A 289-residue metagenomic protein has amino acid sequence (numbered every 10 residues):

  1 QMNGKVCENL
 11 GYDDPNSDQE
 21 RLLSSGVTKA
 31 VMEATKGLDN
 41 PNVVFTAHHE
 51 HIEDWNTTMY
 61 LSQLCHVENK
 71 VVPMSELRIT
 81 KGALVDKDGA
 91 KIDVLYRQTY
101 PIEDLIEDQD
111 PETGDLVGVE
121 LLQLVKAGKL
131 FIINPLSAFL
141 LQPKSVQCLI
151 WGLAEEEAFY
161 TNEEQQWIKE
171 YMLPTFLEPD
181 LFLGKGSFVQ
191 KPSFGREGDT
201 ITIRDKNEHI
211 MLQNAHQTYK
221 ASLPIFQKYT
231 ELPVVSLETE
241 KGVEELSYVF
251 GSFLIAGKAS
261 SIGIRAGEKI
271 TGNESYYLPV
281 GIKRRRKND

Functional and structural regions predicted by a protein language model:
Q1-D289: Domain-scale recognition of functional cores that engage charged ligands
